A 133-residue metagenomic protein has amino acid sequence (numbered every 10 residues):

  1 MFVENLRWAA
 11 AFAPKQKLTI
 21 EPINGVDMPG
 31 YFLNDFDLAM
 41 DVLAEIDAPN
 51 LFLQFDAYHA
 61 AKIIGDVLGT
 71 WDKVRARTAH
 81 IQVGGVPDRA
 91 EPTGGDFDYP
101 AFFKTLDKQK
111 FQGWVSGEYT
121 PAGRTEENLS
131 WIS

Functional and structural regions predicted by a protein language model:
M1-E4, Y99, Q112-A122: Structural motif corresponding to the early beta-alpha repeats
M1-F52, K62: Active-site acidic/histidine proton-transfer and metal-coordination neighborhood in alpha/beta enzyme cores
R7-K15, L43-D47, G69-T78, P100-F111: Acidic (Asp/Glu)-rich catalytic clusters
L18-I20, L51-F55, A79-V83, G113-G117: Hydrophobic faces of well-ordered beta-strands that scaffold small-molecule active sites in alpha/beta enzyme cores
P22-V26, A57-H59, G85-P87, Y119-G123: Active-site-proximal loop/turn and secondary-structure-junction residues that shape catalytic pockets, frequently
M28-I46, A61-R75, T93-D96, T125-I132: Distinct, well-ordered alpha-helical segments
A90: Short glycine-rich, flexible loops that bind phosphorylated cofactors or substrates
T105, Q109, T120-S133: Aromatic-rich peripheral "rim/lid" segments of glycoside hydrolase catalytic domains that contact and position glycan
